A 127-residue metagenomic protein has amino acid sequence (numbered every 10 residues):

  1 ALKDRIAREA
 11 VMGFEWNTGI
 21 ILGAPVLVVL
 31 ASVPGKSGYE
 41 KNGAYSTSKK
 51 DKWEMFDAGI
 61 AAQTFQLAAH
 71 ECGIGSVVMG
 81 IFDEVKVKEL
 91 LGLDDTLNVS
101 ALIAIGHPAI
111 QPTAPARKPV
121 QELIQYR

Functional and structural regions predicted by a protein language model:
A1, I81, L102: Short aromatic/basic micro-patch
A1-A58: Glycine/small-residue-rich phosphate/adenosyl-binding loop
V11-M12, S37-Y39, V87-E89, I110-P112: A short, acidic/glycine-rich surface segment
F14-E15, N42-Y45, L91-L93, A116-P119: Short, glycine/charged-enriched secondary-structure capping and boundary segments
G19-A24, G92-A114: A glycine-rich helix N-cap at a beta->alpha junction
V28, G43-L90: Small-aliphatic-rich amphipathic alpha-helix that forms the alpha element of a beta-alpha
S32, I81, H107: Short secondary-structure boundary segments
K41-N42, A101-R127: C-terminal helix-cap and adjacent tail motif
